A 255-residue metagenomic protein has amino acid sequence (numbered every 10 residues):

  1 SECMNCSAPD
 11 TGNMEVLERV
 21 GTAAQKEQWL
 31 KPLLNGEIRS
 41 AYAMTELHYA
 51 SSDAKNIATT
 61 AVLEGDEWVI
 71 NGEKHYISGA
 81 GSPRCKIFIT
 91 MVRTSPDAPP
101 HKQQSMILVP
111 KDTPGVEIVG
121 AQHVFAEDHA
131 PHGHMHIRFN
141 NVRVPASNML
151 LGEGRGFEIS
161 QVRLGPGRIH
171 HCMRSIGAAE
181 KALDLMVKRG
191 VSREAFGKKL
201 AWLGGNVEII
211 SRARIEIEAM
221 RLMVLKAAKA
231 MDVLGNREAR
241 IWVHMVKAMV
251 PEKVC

Functional and structural regions predicted by a protein language model:
S1, N5-A8, V20-Q25, P32 (+7 more regions): Alpha-helical interface subdomain recognition
A8-M14: Short, conserved phosphate-binding/catalytic loop or strand-edge motifs used in phosphoryl-/nucleotidyl-transfer
M14-V20, Y42-A43: Flexible, glycine-rich active-site loops centered on histidine and acidic residues that chelate a metal or position
G36-T45: A short, Trp-centered hydrophobic/proline-enriched beta-strand micro-motif
A41, A58-T60, E67, I87-M91 (+3 more regions): Conserved hydrophobic/aromatic beta-strand scaffold that supports enzyme active sites
S52-K55, A80-C85, P100-Q103, H129-P131 (+1 more regions): Short glycine/proline-enriched turns and hinge-like loops at secondary-structure junctions
N56, P114-R143: Flexible, small-/acidic-enriched active-site or ligand-binding loops
N71-V119: A short core secondary-structure module
